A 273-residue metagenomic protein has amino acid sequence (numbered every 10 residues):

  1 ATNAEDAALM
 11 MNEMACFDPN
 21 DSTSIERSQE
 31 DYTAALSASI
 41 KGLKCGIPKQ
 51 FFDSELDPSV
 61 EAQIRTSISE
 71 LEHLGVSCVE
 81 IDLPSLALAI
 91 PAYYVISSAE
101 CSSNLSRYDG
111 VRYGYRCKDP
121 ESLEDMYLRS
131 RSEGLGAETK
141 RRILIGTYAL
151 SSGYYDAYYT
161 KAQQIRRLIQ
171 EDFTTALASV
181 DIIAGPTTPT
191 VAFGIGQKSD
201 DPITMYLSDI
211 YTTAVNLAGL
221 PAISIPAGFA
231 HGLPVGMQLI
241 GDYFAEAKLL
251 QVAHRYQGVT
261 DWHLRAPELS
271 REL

Functional and structural regions predicted by a protein language model:
A1-E55, R65-L74, L144-E171, S179 (+1 more regions): Structural helix-boundary/capping segments
I40, F51, L86, D109-L217 (+1 more regions): Serine-dependent amide/ester hydrolase catalytic core
P58-V60, I90-A99, G194-D200: Short glycine/threonine-rich loop-to-helix capping motif typified by GTGT followed within a few residues by an Asp-Pro
E61-R65, S208-Y211, A253: Amphipathic alpha-helical segments in well-structured domains
I64-R65, C78, S85, R112 (+2 more regions): N-terminal beta1-alpha1 cap of cysteine-dependent amidohydrolase-like domains
S77-D82, I223: General small-molecule cofactor/ligand-binding pocket signal
D82-I90: Short, surface-exposed recognition loops and adjoining beta-strand edges that mediate ligand/DNA contacts, enriched
